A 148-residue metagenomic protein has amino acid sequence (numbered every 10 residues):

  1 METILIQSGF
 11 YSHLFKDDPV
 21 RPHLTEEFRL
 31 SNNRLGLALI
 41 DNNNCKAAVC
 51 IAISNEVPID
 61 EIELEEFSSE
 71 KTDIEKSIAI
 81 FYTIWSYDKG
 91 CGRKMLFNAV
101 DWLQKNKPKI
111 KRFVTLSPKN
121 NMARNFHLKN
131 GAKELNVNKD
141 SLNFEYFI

Functional and structural regions predicted by a protein language model:
M1-S31: Short amphipathic alpha-helix that is part of the acyltransferase structural core
T25-D41, A47, A52-I59: A short helix-loop-beta-strand connector motif used in the catalytic cores of GNAT acetyltransferases and, in some
K46-A47, N136: A structural microfeature
C50-A79: Conserved acyl-donor/pantetheine-binding loop and adjacent beta-alpha core of acyl/acetyltransferases and related
I74-G90: Alpha-helix-centered segments that form part of catalytic cores
S86, F113-N125, N138-N143, I148: Conserved beta-strand-loop-alpha-helix junction that forms the acyl-donor binding cleft
S86-K105, K129: Conserved acetyl-CoA-binding loop-helix of GNAT-fold acetyltransferases
L128-V137: Conserved acetyl-CoA-binding loop of GNAT-fold acetyltransferases
